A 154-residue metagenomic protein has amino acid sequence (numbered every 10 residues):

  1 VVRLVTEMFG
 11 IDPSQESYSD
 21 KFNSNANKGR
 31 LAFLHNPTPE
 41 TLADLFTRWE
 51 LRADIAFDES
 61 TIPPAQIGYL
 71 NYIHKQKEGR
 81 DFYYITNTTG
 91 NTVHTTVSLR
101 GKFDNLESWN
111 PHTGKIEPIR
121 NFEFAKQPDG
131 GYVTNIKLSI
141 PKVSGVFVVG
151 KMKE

Functional and structural regions predicted by a protein language model:
V1-E154: Carbohydrate-binding surfaces of carbohydrate-active enzymes
